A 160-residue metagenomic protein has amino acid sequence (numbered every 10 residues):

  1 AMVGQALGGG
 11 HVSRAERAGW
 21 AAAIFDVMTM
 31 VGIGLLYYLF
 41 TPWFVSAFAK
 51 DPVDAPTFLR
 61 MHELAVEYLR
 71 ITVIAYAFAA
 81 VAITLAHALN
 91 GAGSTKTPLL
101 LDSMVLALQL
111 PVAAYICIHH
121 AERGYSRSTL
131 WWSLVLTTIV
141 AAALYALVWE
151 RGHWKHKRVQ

Functional and structural regions predicted by a protein language model:
A1-T41, A79-P98: Small-residue-rich hydrophobic transmembrane alpha-helices
Q5, S46-D51, E67, G91 (+3 more regions): Transmembrane helix-loop junction
G19, A23-D26, L69-T72, Y76 (+2 more regions): Residue-level recognition of transmembrane alpha-helices in multi-pass small-molecule transporters/permeases
M28, K50-D51, F58, P98 (+3 more regions): Membrane-embedded alpha-helical bundles of multi-pass transporters/translocases, especially carrier/permease families
M28-V31, I74-A77, V81, A107 (+1 more regions): Hydrophobic alpha-helical transmembrane segments of multipass integral membrane proteins
G34-L59, V66: Short membrane-interface helical motifs at transmembrane helix boundaries in multi-pass membrane transporters
W43, L106-A143, L147-K157: Membrane-interface helix-loop junctions in multi-pass transport and translocation proteins
D54-L85: Alpha-helical transmembrane segments of multi-pass membrane proteins
